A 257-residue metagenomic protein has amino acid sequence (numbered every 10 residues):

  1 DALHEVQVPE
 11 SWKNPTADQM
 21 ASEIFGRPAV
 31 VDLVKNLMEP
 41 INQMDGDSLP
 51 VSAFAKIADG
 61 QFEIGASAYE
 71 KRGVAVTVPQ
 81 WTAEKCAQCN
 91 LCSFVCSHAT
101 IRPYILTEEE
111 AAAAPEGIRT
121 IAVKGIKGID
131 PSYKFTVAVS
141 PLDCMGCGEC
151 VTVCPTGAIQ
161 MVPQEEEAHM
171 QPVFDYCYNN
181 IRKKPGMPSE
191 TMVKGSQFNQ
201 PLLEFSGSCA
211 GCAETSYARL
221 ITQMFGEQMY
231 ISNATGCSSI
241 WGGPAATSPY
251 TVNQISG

Functional and structural regions predicted by a protein language model:
D1-C144, V151-G257: Ferredoxin-type iron-sulfur electron-transfer modules and their immediate structural context
